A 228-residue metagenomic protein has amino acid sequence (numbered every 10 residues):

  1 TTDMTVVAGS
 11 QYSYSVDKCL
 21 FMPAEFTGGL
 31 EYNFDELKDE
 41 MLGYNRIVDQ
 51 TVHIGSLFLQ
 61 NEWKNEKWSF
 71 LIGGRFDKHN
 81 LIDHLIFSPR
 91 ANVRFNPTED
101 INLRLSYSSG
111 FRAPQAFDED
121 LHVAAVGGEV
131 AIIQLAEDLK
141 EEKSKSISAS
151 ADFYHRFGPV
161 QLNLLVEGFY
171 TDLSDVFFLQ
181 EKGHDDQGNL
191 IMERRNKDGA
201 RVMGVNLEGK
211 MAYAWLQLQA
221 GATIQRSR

Functional and structural regions predicted by a protein language model:
T1, N96, R104, D138-R195 (+1 more regions): Membrane-embedded beta-barrel scaffold of Gram-negative outer-membrane proteins
T1-T5, N45-H53, H79-L85, A125-G127 (+3 more regions): Replace "Gram-negative outer membrane beta-barrel proteins" with "bacterial and organellar outer membrane beta-barrel
T2-S69, R194-M203: Outer-membrane beta-barrel transmembrane domain signature of Gram-negative proteins, especially the mid-to-C-terminal
M4-S10, H53-L59, G74, F87-V93 (+3 more regions): Hydrophobic, lipid-facing positions within transmembrane beta-strands of outer-membrane proteins
S10-K18, N61-N65, F76, F95-N96 (+5 more regions): Residue-level signature of outer-membrane beta-barrel architecture
K18-F26, K67-F70, D100-L103, F157-L162 (+1 more regions): Repeated loop/turn-to-beta-strand initiation elements of outer-membrane beta-barrel proteins
T27-N33, V48-R90, R94, M211-R226: Surface-exposed extracellular loop regions of Gram-negative outer-membrane beta-barrel proteins
K64-S69, Q161-L164, G168-D172, E193-R228: Gram-negative outer-membrane beta-barrel transporters
